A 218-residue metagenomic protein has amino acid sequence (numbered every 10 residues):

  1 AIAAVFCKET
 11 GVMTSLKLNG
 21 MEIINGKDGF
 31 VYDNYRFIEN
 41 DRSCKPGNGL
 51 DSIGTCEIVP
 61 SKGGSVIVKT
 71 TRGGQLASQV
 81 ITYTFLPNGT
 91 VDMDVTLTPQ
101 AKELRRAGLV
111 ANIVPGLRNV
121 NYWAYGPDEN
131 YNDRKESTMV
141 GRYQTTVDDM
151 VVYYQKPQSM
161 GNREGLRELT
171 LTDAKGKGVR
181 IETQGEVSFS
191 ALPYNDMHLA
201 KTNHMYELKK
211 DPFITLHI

Functional and structural regions predicted by a protein language model:
I2-I218: Beta-strand/loop-rich accessory regions of lumenal/periplasmic or secreted enzymes, predominantly carbohydrate-active
